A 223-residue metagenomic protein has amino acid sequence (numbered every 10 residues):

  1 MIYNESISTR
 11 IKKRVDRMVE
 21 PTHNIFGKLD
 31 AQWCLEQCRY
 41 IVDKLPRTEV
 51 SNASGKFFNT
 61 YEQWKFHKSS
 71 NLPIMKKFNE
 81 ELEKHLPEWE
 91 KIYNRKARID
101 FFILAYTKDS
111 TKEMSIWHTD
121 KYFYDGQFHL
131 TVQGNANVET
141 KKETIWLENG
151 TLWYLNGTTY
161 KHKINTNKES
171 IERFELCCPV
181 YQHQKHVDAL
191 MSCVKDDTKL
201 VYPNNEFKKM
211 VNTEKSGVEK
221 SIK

Functional and structural regions predicted by a protein language model:
M1-Y93: Non-heme Fe(II)/2-oxoglutarate
V19, D125, I171-R173: A general secondary-structure signal for short beta-strands and their flanking turns/coil in non-transmembrane regions
K91-E113: A short glycine-rich, His/Asp/Glu-containing loop-to-beta-strand
D100, Q127-H129, R173-E175: Broad gene-expression machinery/nucleic-acid interaction feature
A105-K108, D120-N137, P179: Short, conserved beta-strand element in jelly-roll/cupin
E113-Y122, F128, K141-E143, I164-N167: Short histidine-centered beta-strand/loop micro-motifs that create catalytic or ligand/metal-coordination sites
N135-K223: Catalytic core of Fe(II)/2-oxoglutarate
